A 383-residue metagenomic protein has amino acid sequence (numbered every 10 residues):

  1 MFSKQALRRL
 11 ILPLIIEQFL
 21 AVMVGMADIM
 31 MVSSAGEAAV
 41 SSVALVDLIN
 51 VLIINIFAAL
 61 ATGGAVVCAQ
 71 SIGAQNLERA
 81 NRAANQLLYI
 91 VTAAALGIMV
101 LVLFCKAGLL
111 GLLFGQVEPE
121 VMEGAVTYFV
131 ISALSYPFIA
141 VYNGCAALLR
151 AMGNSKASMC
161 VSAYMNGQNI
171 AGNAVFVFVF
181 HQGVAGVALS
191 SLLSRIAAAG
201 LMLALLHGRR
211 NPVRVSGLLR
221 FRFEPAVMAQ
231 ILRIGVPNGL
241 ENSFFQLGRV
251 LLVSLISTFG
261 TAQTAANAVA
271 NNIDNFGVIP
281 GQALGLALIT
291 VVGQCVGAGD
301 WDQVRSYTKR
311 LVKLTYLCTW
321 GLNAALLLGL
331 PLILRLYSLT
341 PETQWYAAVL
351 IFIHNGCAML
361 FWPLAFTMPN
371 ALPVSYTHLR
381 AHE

Functional and structural regions predicted by a protein language model:
M1-L14, C68-S135, Q168, V179-V236 (+1 more regions): Short alpha-helical transmembrane segments in multi-pass integral membrane proteins
F2-M30, S34-A35, V51-G63, V67 (+5 more regions): N-terminal transmembrane alpha-helices
R9-G25, I131, Y142, M165 (+4 more regions): Transmembrane helical elements of multi-pass membrane transporters/channels
L14, Q18, M30, V66 (+11 more regions): Transmembrane alpha-helix boundary and packing residues in multipass membrane permease domains and related
M23-S41, L110-P119, V175-V184, G239 (+3 more regions): Helix-terminus/linker motif at the lipid-water interface of multi-pass membrane proteins
V40-V100, I139-S158, V253, T264-L330 (+1 more regions): Small-residue-rich hydrophobic transmembrane alpha-helices
C145-G153, N173, V177-Q182: Membrane-water interface regions at transmembrane-helix termini and the short interhelical loops of multi-pass membrane
L193, A381-E383: Hydrophobic heptad-repeat coiled-coil signature
